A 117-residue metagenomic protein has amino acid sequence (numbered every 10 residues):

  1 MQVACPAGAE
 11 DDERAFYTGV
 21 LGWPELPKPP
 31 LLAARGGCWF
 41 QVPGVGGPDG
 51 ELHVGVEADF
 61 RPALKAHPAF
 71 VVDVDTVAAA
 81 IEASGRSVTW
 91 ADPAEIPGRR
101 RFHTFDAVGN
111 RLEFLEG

Functional and structural regions predicted by a protein language model:
M1-A7, C38-G44, E57-E82, R100-F105: Vicinal oxygen chelate
V3-D49: Core segments of cupin and vicinal oxygen chelate
R14-G19, A79-G85: Short amphipathic alpha-helices in soluble, non-transmembrane regions that often serve as interface/regulatory elements
P30-A33, A58-F60, A94-P97: A short beta-turn/loop motif at secondary-structure boundaries
E51-G55, E113: Conserved beta-strand in the GNAT
V54-E57, T89: A generic local structural motif
E82-G117: Vicinal oxygen chelate
